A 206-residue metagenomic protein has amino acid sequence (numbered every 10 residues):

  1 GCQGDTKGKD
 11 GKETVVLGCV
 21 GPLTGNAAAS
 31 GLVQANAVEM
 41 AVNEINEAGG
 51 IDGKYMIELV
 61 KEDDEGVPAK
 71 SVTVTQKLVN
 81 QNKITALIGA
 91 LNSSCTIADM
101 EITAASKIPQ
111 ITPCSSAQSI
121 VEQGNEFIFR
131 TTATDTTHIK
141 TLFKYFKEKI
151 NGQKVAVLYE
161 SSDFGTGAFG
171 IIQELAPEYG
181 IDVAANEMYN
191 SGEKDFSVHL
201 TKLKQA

Functional and structural regions predicted by a protein language model:
G1-C2: N-terminal Sec signal peptide cleavage junction
D5-K12, A29-N36, A48-E122, N190-K194: Beta-alpha junction/loop-to-helix N-cap segments that form part of ligand/metal-binding clefts
G11-V33, A90, K154-L158: Short beta-strand segments enriched in small/hydrophobic residues
L23-A29, K61-D64, T85-A86, E126-T132 (+1 more regions): Second-shell loop/turn segments in exported
S30-I51, G170-E178: Short, polar/charged alpha-helical segment
E39, A69-Q76, N80, I97 (+2 more regions): Amphipathic, non-transmembrane alpha-helical secondary structure
Q118-S119, E126-A206: Extracellular/periplasmic Venus flytrap/periplasmic-binding protein
